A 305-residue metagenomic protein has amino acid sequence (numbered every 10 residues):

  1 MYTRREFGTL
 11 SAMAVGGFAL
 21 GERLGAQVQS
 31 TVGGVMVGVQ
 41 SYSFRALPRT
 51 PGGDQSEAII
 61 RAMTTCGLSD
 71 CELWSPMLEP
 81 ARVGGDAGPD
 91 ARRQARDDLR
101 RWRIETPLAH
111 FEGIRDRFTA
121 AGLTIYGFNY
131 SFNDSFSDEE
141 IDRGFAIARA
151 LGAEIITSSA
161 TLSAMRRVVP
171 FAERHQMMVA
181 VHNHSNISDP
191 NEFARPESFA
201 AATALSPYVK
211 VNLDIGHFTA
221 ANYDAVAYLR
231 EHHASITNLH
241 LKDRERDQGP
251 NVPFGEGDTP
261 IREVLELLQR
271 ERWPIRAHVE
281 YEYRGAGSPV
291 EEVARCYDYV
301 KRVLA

Functional and structural regions predicted by a protein language model:
Y2-S69, M77, R82-D86, E192-P196 (+2 more regions): Histidine-acidic metal/acid-base catalytic patches
S11-M13, G17-A19, R96, I104 (+3 more regions): Active-site acidic/histidine proton-transfer and metal-coordination neighborhood in alpha/beta enzyme cores
V37-Q40, C71-L73, R92-A95, G122-I125 (+2 more regions): A short alpha-helix capping/helix-coil boundary motif
S43, W74-S75, N129, N183: Residue-level recognition of beta-strand->loop/alpha-helix junctions
T50, I104-E105, S135, S159 (+2 more regions): Residue-level marker of alpha-helix boundaries and capping positions
C71-P76, I125-F128, T157-S158, R276-V279: Short beta-strand segments at enzyme active-site cores
E72-E112: Glycine-rich, proline-tolerant flexible connector loops at the mouths of alpha/beta enzymes
